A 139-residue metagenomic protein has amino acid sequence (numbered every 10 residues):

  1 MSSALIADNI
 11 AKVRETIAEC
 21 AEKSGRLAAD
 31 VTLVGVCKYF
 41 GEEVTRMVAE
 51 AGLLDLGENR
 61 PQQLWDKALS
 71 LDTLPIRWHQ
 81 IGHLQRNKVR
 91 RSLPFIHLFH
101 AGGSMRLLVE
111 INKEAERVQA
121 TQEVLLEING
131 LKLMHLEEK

Functional and structural regions predicted by a protein language model:
M1-K139: Conserved alpha/beta-domain cores
